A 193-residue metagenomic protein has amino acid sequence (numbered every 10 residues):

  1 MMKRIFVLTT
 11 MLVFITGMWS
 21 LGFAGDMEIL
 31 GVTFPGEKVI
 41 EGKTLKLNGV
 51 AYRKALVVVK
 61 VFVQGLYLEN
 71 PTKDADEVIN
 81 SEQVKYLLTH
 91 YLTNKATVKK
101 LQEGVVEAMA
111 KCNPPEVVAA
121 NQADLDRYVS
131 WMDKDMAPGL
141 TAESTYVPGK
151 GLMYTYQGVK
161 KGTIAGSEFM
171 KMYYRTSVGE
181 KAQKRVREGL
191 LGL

Functional and structural regions predicted by a protein language model:
M1-T9: Bacterial N-terminal signal peptides that target proteins for export
T9-M18: Bacterial N-terminal signal peptides
M18-A24: Sec/Tat signal peptide C-region and signal peptidase I cleavage site
G25-V78: N-terminal structural module
P71-G149: Mid-length scaffold segments of soluble, non-membrane domains
Y156-G158: Short strand-turn-strand beta-turns centered on an Asx-Gly dipeptide
K161-K184: Flexible glycine-rich active-site/ligand-binding loops centered on an Asp-His dyad
R185-L193: Cysteine/selenocysteine-centered motifs that mediate thiol-based redox chemistry or coordinate metal-sulfur cofactors
